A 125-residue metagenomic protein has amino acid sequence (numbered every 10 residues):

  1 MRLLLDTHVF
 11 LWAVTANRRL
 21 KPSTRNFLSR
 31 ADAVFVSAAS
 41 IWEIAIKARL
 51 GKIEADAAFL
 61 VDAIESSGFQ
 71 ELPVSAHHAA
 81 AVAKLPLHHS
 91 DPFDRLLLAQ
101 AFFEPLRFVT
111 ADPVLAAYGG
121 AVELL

Functional and structural regions predicted by a protein language model:
M1-V36, L50-D62, E104, V114-A117 (+1 more regions): Short, well-structured N-terminal submotif of metal-dependent ribonuclease cores
I44: Phosphate/NTP-binding elements of NTP-utilizing enzymes
K47: ABC-type ATPase nucleotide-binding domain
K52, D56-V61, E65-V114, L125: Active-site neighborhoods of divalent-metal-dependent phosphate/nucleic-acid chemistry enzymes
